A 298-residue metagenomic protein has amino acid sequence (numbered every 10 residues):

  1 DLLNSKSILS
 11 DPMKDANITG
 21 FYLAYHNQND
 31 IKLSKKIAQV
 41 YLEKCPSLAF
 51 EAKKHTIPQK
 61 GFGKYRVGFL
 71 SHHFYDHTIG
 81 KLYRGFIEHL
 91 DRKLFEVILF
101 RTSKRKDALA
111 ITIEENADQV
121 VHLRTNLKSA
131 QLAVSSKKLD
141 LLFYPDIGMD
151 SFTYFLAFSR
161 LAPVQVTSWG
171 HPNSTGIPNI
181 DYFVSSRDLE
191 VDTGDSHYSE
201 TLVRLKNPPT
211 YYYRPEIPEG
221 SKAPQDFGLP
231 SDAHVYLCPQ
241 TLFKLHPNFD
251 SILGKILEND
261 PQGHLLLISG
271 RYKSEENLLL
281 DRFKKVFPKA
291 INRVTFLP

Functional and structural regions predicted by a protein language model:
D1, V294-P298: Short, intrinsically disordered, charge-balanced linker/junction segments flanking boundaries in proteins
D1-L229, D281-K289: Alpha-helical solenoid repeat scaffolds of the TPR/TPR-like class and their adjacent stem/linker regions that mediate
M13-I18, D232, L257-G263: Short acidic (Asp/Glu) and glycine-rich catalytic loops that position anionic groups and cofactors
Y65-H72, P230-H246, D250, G254: Conserved donor-binding/catalytic core segment of Leloir-type glycosyltransferases
F69-S71, I98-R101, F143-D146, L237-Q240 (+2 more regions): Short beta-strand segments
F74-H77, H122-L123, Q240-L245, L267-S274 (+1 more regions): Short, contiguous acidic/charged loop-to-helix segments that flank catalytic cores in large enzymes
G80-K81, A110, P247-D250, E276-N277: Conserved strand-to-helix beginnings and helix N-cap segments that scaffold or border functional pockets
L94-E96, G254-N292: A conserved nucleotide-sugar
